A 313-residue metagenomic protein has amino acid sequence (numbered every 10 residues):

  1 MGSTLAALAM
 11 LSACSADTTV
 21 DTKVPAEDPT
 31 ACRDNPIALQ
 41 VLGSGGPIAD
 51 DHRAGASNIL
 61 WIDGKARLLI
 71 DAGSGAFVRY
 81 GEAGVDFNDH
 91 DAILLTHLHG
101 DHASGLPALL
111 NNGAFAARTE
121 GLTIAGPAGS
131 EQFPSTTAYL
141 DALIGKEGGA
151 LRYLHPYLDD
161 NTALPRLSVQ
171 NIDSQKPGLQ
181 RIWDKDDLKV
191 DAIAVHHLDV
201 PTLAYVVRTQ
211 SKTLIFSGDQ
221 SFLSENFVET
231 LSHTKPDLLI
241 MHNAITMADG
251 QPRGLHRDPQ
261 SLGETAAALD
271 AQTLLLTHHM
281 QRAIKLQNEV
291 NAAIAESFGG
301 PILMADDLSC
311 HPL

Functional and structural regions predicted by a protein language model:
M1-S3: N-terminal export leaders
L5-L8: Sec-dependent N-terminal signal peptides
L11-A13: C-terminal motif of bacterial Sec signal peptides marking the signal peptidase cleavage site
A16-L214, N226, E289-P312: Binuclear metal-dependent hydrolase catalytic cores
T213, Q220-S309: Cap/insert and terminal regions of metallo-dependent hydrolase folds
